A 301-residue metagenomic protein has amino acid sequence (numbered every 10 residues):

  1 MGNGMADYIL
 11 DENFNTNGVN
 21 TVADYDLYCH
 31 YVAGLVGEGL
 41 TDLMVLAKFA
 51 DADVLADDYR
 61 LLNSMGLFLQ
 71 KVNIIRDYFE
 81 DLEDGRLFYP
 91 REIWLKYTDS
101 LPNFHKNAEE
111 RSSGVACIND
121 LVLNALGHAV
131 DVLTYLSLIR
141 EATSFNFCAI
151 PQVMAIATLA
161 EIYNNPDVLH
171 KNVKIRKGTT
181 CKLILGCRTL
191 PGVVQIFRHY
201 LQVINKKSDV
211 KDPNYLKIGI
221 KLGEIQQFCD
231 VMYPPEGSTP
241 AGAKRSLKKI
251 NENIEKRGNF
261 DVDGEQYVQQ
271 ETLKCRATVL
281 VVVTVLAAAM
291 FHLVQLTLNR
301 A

Functional and structural regions predicted by a protein language model:
M1-F68, F79-A301: Catalytic cores of Mg2+-dependent Asp-rich isoprenoid enzymes
R76: Active-site flanking residues adjacent to catalytic metal/cofactor-binding acidic residues
